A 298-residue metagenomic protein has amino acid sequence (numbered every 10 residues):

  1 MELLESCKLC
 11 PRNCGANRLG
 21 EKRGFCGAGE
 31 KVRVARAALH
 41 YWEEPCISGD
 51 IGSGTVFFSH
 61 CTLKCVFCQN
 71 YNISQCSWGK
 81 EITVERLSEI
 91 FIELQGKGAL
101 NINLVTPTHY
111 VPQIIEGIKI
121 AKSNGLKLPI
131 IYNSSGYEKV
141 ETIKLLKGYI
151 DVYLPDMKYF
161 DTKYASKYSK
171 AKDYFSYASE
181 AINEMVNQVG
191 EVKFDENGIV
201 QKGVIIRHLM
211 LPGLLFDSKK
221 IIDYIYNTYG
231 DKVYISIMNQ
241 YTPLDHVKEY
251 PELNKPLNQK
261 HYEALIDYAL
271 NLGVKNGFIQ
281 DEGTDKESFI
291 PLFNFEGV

Functional and structural regions predicted by a protein language model:
M1-K22, V186, G190-V298: Auxiliary Fe-S-binding modules of radical SAM enzymes
C26-V152, D161-K163: Conserved Radical SAM active-site core
G54, I102, I130-Y132, Y153-P155 (+3 more regions): Hydrophobic faces of well-ordered beta-strands that scaffold small-molecule active sites in alpha/beta enzyme cores
S74, V111, G136-K139, M157-F175 (+3 more regions): Conserved radical SAM core fold
I82, H109, S169-Y177, G213 (+1 more regions): Alpha-helix N-cap and loop-to-helix initiation/capping positions
I118-P129, E180-M185, Q259-L265: Alpha-helix-loop-beta-strand connector modules within alpha/beta enzyme cores
K147-T162, K232-Y241: Non-cysteine beta-strand/loop elements that form the S-adenosyl-L-methionine
S166-E196: Anionic-ligand binding region
